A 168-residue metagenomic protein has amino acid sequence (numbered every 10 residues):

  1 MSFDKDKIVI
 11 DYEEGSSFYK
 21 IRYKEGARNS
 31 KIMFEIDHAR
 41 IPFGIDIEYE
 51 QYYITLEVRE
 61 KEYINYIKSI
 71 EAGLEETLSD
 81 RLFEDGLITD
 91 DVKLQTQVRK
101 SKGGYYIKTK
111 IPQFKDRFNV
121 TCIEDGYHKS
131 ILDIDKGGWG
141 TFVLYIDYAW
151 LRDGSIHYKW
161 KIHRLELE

Functional and structural regions predicted by a protein language model:
M1-Q113: OB-fold ssDNA-binding interfaces and closely related basic DNA-contact patches used across DNA replication/repair
S101-L167: Extended serine/threonine-enriched, polar tracts that run as long, contiguous segments within proteins
